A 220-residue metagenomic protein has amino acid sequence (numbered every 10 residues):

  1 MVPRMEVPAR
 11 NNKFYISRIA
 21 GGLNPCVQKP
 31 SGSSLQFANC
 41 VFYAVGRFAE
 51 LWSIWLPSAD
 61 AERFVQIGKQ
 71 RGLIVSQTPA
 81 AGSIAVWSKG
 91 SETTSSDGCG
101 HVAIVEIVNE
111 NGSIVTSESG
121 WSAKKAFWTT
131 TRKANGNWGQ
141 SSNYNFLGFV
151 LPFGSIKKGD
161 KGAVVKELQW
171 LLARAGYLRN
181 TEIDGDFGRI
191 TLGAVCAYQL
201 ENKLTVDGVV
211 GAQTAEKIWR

Functional and structural regions predicted by a protein language model:
M1-V65, F153, D160, E216: N-terminal capping segments
P3-N12, C99-F153: Aromatic- and glycine-rich peptidoglycan recognition patches
V41-F48, P79, V102, V165 (+3 more regions): Extracytoplasmic/secreted envelope proteins and their assembly/folding machinery, especially bacterial periplasmic
F48-W52, A173-Y177, E201-L204: Short capping motifs at secondary-structure boundaries
A59-G120: ...with weaker cross-activation on analogous glycine-rich loops/strands in unrelated enzymes
V150-G185: Acidic, Ser/Thr/Pro/Gly-enriched interdomain connector segments
V195-Y198: Conserved hydrophobic/aromatic packing and binding residues within compact polymer-binding modules
